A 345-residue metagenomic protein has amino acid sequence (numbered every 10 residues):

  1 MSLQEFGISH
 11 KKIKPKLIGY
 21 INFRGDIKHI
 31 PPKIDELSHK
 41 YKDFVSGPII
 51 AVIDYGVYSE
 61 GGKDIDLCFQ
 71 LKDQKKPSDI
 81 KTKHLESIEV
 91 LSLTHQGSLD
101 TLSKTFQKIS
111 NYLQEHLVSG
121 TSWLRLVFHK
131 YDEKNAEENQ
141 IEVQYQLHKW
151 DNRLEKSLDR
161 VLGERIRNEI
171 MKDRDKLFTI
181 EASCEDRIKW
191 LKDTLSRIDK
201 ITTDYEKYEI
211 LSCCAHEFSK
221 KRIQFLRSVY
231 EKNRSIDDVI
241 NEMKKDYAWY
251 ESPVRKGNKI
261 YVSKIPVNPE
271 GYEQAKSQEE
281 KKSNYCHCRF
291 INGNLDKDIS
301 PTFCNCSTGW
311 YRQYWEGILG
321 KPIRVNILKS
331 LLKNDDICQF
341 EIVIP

Functional and structural regions predicted by a protein language model:
M1-K156, K192, S196-D199, I210-K245 (+2 more regions): A solvent-exposed interaction/effector surface
G25, G97, L295-F303, L328: Conserved aromatic-histidine-acidic binding/catalytic patches
G47-A51, P322-L328: A short linear hydrophobic-aromatic micro-motif
Y131-E133, W249-Y250, V325-S330: Catalytic micro-motifs at enzyme active sites that drive phosphoryl/nucleotidyl and oxygen chemistry
W150-L191: N-terminal leader/presequence regions that precede the main folded/catalytic core
K281-N305: Conserved helix-adjacent loop modules within structured domains
N305-N326: Conserved short secondary-structure elements within globular domains
G317-R324, L332, I337-E341: Secondary-structure-rich domain cores
